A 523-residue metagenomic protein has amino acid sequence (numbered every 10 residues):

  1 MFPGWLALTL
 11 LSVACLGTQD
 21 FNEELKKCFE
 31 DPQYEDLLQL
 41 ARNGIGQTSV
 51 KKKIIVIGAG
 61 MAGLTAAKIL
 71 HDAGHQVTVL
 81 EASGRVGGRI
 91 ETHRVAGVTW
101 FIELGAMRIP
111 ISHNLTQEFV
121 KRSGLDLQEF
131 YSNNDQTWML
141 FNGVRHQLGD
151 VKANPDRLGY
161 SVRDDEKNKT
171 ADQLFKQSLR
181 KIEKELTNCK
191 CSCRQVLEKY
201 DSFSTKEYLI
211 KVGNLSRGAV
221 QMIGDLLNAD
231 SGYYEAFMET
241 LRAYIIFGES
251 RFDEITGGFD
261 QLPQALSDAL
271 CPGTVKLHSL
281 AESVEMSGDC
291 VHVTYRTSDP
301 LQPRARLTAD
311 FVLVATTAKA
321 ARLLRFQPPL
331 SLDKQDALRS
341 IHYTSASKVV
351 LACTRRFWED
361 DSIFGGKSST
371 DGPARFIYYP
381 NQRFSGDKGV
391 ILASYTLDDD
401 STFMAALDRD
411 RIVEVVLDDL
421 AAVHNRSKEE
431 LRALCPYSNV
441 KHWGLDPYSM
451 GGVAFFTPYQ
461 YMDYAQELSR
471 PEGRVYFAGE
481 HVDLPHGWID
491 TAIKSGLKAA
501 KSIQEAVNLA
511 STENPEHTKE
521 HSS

Functional and structural regions predicted by a protein language model:
W5-A7, V13-A41, C290, D299 (+4 more regions): Conserved flavin/dinucleotide-binding core of flavoenzymes
Q19, G88-T116, N134, C191-R194 (+1 more regions): Glycine-rich active-site loop/strand segments that organize a redox cofactor
N22-C28, K121-R122, E129-Y234, I245-G248: Mobile amphipathic helical/loop "lid" adjacent to a hydrophobic cofactor/ligand pocket
V50-V79: N-terminal Rossmann-like FAD-binding beta1-loop-alpha1 element of flavoenzymes
H71-A96: Glycine-rich FAD pyrophosphate-binding loop
T99-I109, C189-K199, G248-T256, K334-H342 (+3 more regions): Active-site rim elements
R180-S283, S287-P300, T308, A315 (+4 more regions): Active-site/ligand-binding neighborhood in enzyme catalytic cores
L266, P303, T308, V314-F364: Glycine-rich loop(s) and the adjacent beta-strand/alpha-helix scaffold that form part
